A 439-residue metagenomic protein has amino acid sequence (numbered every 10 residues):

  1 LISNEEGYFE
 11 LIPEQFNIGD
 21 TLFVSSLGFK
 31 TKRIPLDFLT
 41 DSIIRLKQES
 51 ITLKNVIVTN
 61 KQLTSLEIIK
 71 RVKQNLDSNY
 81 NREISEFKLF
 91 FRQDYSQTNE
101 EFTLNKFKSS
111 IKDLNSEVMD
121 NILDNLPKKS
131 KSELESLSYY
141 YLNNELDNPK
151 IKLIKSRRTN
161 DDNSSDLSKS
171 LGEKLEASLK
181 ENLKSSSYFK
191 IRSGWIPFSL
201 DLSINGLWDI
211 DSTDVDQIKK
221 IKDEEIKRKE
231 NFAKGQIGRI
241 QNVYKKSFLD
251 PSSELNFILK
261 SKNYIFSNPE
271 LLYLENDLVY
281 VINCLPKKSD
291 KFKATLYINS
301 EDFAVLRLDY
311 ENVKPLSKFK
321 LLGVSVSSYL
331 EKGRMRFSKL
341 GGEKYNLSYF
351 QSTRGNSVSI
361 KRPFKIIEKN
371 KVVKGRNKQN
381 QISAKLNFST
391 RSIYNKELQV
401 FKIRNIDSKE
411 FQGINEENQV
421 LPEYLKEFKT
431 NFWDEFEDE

Functional and structural regions predicted by a protein language model:
L1-Y8: Short, acidic Ser/Thr/Gly-rich low-complexity loop/linker segments typical of extracellular and cell-surface proteins
E10, V305-L306, N346: Generic structural signal for well-ordered beta-strand positions
E10-I18: Short Pro-Gly-centered beta-turn/loop motif in secreted/extracellular proteins
D20, T40, T52-K54, L278-Y280: Envelope-exposed proteins and targeting segments
T21-I34: A short, solvent-exposed loop/turn motif at the edges and junctions of modular extracellular/periplasmic domains
I43-P251, F257-S261, E275, S328-E439: Surface-exposed, low-complexity/disordered segments and acidic/polar micro-motifs at processing/linker regions
I265-F319, S325-K339: Feature captures eukaryotic membrane-trafficking machinery centered on endolysosomal pathways and lysosome-related
